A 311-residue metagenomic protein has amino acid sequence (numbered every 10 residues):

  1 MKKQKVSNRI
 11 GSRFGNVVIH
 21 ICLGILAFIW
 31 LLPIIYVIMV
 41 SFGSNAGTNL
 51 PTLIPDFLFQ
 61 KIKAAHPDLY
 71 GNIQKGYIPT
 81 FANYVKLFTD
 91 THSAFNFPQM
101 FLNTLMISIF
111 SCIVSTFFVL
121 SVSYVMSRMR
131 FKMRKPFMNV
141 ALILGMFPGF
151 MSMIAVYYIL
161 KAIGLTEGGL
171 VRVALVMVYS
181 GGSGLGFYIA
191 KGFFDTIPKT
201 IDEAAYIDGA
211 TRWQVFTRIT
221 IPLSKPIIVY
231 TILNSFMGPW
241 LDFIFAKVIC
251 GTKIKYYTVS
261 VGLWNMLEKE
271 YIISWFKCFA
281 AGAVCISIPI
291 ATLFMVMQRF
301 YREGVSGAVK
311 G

Functional and structural regions predicted by a protein language model:
Q4-G311: A structural signal for multi-pass alpha-helical bundles of membrane permease subunits that mediate small-molecule
